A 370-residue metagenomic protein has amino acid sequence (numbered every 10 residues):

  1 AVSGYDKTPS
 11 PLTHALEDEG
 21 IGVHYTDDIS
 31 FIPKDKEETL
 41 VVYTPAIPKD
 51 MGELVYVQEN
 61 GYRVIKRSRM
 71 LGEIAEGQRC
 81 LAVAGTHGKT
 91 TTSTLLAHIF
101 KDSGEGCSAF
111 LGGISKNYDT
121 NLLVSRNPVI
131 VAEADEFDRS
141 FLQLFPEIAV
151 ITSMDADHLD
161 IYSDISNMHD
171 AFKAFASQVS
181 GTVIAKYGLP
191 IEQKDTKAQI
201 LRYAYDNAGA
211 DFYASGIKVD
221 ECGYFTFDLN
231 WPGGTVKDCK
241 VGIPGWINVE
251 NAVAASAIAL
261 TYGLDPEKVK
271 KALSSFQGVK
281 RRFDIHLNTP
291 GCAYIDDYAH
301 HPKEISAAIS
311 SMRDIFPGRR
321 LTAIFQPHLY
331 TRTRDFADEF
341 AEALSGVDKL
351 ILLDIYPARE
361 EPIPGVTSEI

Functional and structural regions predicted by a protein language model:
V2-A15, C107: NAD(P)-binding Rossmann-fold cofactor-contacting core
V2-K7, T182-G188, T322-F325, G346-P357: Short internal beta-strands
Y5-D6, H24-I29, I65-G72, F110-G113 (+4 more regions): Beta-strand->loop->alpha-helix junctions that form or flank phosphate-binding loops in nucleotide-handling enzymes
P9, E136-D138, A156, L189 (+3 more regions): Short, glycine/acidic-enriched loop or turn micro-motifs at the edges of active sites
A15-G22: Short, conserved SAM-binding/catalytic segment of Class I S-adenosyl-L-methionine-dependent methyltransferases
E17, G223, A341-I370: C-terminal helical cap/extension that packs against the catalytic core of soluble nucleotide-cofactor enzymes
E17, S30-K36, P45-Y187, I191-Q199 (+3 more regions): Phosphate-binding loop of NTP-binding sites
I148, C222-G223, F227, W231-K349: Nucleotide phosphate-binding/pyrophosphate-handling subdomain across enzymes that bind or process nucleotide phosphates
